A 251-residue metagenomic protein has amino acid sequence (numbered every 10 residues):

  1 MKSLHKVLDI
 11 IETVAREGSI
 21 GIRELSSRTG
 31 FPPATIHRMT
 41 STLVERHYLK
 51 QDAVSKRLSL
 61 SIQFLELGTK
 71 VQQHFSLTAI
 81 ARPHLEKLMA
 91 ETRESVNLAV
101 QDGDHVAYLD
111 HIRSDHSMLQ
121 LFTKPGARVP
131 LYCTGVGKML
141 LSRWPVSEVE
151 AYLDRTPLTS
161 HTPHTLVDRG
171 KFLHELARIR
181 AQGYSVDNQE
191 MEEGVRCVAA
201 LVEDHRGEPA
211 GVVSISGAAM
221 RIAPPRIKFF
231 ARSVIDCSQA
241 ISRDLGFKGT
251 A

Functional and structural regions predicted by a protein language model:
M1-A79, E86, Q239-F247: N-terminal helix-turn-helix
M1-L4, R57, S61, H74 (+7 more regions): Short, structured helix-loop boundary elements
R16, Q51, H111-S114, D204: Short, conserved catalytic or interaction motifs in soluble domains
A53, Q101, E203-H205: Short, acidic, Ser/Thr-enriched surface-loop or helix-capping motifs
S55-R155: Amphipathic alpha-helical effector-binding/dimerization core of metabolite-sensing transcriptional regulators
E148-A151, P157, I235-A251: Cysteine/selenocysteine-centered motifs that mediate thiol-based redox chemistry or coordinate metal-sulfur cofactors
V167-S238: Extended hydrophobic
